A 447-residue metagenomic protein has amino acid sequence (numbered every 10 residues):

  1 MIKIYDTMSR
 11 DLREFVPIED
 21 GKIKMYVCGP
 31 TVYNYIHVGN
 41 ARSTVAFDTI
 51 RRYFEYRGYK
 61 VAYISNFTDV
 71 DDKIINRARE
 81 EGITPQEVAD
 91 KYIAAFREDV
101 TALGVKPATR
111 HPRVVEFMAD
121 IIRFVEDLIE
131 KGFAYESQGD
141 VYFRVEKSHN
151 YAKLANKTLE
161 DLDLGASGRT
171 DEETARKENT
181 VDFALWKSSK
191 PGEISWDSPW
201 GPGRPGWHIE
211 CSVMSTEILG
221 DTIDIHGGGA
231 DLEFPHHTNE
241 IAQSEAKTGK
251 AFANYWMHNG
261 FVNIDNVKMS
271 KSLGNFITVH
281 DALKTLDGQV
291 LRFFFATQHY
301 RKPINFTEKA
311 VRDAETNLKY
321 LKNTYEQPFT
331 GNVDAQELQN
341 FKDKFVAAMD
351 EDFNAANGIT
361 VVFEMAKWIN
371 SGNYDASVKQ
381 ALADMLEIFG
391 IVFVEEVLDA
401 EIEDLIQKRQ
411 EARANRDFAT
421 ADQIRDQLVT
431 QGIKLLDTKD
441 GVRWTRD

Functional and structural regions predicted by a protein language model:
M1-T31, D48, M118-Q327: Alpha-helical recognition segments enriched in aromatics with Gly/Pro capping that present substrate-recognition
S9-E14, I18-K106, D437, W444: N-terminal, positively charged nucleic-acid-binding surface of large information/translation enzymes
Y59, F133, I433: Short phosphate-binding/catalytic loops that engage adenosine nucleotides
F67-D71, I93-F96, K106-I121, G139-S148: Short, glycine/charge-rich beta-strand/loop segments that flank catalytic centers and engage negatively charged groups
R97-A119, R123, E233, G288-V290 (+4 more regions): Non-catalytic interaction-recognition regions
K268-D447: Structural preference for alpha-helix termini/caps and helix-kink/transition segments
